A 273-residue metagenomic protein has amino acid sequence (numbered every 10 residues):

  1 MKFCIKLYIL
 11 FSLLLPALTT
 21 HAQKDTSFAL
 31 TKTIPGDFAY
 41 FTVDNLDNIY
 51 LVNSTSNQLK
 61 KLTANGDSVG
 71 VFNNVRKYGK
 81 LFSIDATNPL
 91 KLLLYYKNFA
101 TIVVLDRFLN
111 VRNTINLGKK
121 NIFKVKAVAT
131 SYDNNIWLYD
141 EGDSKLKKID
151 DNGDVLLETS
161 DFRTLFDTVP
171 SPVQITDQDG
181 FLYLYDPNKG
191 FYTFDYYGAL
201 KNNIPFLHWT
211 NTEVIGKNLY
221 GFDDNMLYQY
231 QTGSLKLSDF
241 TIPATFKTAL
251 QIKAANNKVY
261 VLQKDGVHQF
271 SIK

Functional and structural regions predicted by a protein language model:
M1-A29: Bacterial Sec-dependent N-terminal signal peptides
Q23-K273: Eukaryotic scaffold repeat domains enriched in small/polar residues
